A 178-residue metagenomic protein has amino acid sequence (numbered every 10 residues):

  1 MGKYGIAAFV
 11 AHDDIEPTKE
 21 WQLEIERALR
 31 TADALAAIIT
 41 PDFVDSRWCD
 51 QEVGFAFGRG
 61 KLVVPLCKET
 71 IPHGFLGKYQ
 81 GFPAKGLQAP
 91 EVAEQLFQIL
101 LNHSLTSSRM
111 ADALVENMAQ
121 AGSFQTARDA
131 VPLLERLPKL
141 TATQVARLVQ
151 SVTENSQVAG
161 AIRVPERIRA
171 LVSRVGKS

Functional and structural regions predicted by a protein language model:
G2-R109, Q157: Cross-kingdom TIR/SEFIR domain
K3, T70-S178: C-terminal interaction surface of TIR/SEFIR-family domains
